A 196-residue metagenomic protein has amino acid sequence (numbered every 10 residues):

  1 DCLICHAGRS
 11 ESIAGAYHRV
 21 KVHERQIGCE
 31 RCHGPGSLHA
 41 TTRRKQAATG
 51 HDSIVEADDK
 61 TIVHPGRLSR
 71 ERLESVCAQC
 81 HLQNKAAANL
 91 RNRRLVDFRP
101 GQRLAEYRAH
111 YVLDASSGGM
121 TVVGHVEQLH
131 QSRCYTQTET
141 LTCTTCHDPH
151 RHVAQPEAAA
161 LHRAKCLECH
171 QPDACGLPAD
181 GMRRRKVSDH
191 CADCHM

Functional and structural regions predicted by a protein language model:
D1-R9: Parallel beta-helix/beta-solenoid
R9-H195: Primarily the internal scaffold of c-type cytochrome electron-transfer domains, especially repeated/multiheme c-type
